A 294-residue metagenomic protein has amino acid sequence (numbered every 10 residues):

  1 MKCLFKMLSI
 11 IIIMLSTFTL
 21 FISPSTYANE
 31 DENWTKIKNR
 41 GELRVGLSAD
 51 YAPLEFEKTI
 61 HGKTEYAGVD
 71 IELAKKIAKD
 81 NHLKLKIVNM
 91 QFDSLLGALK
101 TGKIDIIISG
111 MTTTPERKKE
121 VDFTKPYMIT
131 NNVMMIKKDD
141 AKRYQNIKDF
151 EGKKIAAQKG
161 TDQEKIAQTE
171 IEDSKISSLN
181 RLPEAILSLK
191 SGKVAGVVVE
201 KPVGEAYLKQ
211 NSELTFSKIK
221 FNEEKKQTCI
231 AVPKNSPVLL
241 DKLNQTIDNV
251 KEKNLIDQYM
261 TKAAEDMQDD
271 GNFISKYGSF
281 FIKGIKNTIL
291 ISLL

Functional and structural regions predicted by a protein language model:
A28-M111: Extracytoplasmic small-molecule ligand-binding "clamshell" domains of the periplasmic binding protein/Venus flytrap
N29-D31, I71-D80, K138-A141, K153-K154 (+3 more regions): Extended ligand-binding regions for polar small-molecule ligands
E55-G62, A74-L83, I147, G160-N180 (+1 more regions): Ligand-binding cleft/hinge of the Venus flytrap
V69-E72, K86-G97, K142, D162 (+1 more regions): Short helix-initiation/N-cap motifs at beta->coil->alpha
L83-K86, Q91-S94, M111-P115, K125-D173: A conserved helix-loop-strand patch within extracytoplasmic ligand-binding domains of the periplasmic binding
S94-G97, M111-E120, I166-T169, P183 (+1 more regions): A ligand-binding cleft/hinge motif common to bilobed small-molecule-binding domains
V121-I129, S177, S212-E224, C229-K234: Short beta-strand->loop
S279-L294: Transmembrane alpha-helix signature in integral membrane proteins
